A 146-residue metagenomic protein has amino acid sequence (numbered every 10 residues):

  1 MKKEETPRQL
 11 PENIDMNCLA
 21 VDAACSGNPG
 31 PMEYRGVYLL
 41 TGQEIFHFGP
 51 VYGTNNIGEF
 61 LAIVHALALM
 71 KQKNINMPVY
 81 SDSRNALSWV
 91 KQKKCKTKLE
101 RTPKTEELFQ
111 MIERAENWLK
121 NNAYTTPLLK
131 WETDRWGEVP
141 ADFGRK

Functional and structural regions predicted by a protein language model:
K2-I57: RNase H-like nuclease fold core
K3-E4, G58, K91-K96: Intrinsic low-complexity, intrinsically disordered segments enriched in polar/basic residues
E5-P7, F143-K146: A short, highly charged, low-complexity intrinsically disordered segment
L19, E44-S81: Acidic helix/loop or adjacent segment enriched in Glu/Asp that either coordinates divalent metal
C25-N28, A68-R145: RNase H catalytic domain
